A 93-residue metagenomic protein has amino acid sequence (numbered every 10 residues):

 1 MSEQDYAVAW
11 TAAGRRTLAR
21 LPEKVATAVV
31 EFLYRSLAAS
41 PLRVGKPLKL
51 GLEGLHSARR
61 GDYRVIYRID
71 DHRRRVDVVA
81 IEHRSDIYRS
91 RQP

Functional and structural regions predicted by a protein language model:
M1-A9, R16, R20, K24-T27 (+4 more regions): Enriched for short, Lys/Arg-rich terminal
A12, L52, H56-R59, R91-Q92: Solvent-exposed, flexible loop/coil residues
Y34-A58: A short, surface-exposed loop/turn module that caps and links secondary-structure elements
